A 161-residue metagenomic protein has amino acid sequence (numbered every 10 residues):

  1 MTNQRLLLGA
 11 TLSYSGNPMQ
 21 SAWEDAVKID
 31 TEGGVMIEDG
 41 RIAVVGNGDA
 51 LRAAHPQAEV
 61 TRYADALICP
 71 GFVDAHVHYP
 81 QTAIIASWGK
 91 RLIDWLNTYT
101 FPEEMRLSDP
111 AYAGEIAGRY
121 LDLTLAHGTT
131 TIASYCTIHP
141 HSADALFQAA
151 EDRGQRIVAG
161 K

Functional and structural regions predicted by a protein language model:
M1-A54: N-terminal metal-binding scaffold of metallo-dependent hydrolase/deaminase domains
Q4-G9, A53-W95, G118, D122-A126: Replace "His-x-His-based motif
S15-G16, H78, T137: Flexible loop residues that form catalytic and substrate-binding hotspots at small-molecule/glycan-binding clefts
D39, D49, A53-E59, E115 (+3 more regions): Replace "anionic and nucleotidyl ligands
N47, F72, T129: Gly/Ser/Thr-rich helix-start
G71-A75, I132-S134, I157-K161: Hydrophobic faces of well-ordered beta-strands that scaffold small-molecule active sites in alpha/beta enzyme cores
A86-Q155: Alpha-helical scaffold segments that flank or form the walls of functional sites
